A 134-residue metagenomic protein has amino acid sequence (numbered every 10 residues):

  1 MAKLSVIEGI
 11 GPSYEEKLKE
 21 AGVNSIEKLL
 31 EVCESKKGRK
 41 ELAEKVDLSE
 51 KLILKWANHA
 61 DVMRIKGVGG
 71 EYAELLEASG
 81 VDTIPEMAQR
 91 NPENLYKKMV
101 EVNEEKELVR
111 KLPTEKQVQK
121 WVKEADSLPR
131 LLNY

Functional and structural regions predicted by a protein language model:
M1-Y134: C-terminal extensions
